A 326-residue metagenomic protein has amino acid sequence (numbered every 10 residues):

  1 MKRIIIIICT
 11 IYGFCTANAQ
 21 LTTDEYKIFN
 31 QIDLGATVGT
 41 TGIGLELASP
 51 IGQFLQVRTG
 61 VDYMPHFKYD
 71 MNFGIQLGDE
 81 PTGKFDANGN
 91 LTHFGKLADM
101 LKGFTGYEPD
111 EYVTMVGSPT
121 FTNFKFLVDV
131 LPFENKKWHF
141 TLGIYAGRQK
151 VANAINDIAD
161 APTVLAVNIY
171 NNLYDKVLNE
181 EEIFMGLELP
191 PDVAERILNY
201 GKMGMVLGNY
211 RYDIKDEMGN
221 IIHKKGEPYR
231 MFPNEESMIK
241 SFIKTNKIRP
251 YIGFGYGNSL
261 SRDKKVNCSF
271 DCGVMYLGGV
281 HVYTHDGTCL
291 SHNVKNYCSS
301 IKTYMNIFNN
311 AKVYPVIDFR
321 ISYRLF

Functional and structural regions predicted by a protein language model:
M1-T23, I321, L325: Bacterial Sec-dependent N-terminal signal peptides
Q20-Y112, F326: Short glycine/proline- and aromatic-enriched beta-strand/turn motifs that initiate or cap beta-hairpins
Y26-I28, T37-G39, V116-T122, K240-R249 (+1 more regions): Short sequence motifs at beta-strands and strand-loop junctions characteristic of Gram-negative outer-membrane
L34-A36, L47, T59, V128 (+4 more regions): Membrane-embedded beta-strand positions of outer-membrane beta-barrel proteins
V38-G42, V61-F67, I144-K150, N258 (+2 more regions): Transmembrane beta-strands of outer-membrane beta-barrel pores
F54-V57, K136-F140, D263-V266: Repeated loop/turn-to-beta-strand initiation elements of outer-membrane beta-barrel proteins
D70-Q76, A152-A159, H281-T288: Outer-membrane beta-barrel translocator domains and adjoining extracellular loop/strand segments of Gram-negative
A311-F326: Outer-membrane beta-barrel "beta-signal"
